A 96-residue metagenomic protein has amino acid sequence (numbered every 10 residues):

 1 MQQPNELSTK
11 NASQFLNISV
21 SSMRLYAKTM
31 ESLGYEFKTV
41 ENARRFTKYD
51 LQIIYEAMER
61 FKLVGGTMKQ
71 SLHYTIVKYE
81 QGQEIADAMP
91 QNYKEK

Functional and structural regions predicted by a protein language model:
M1-T29: Polyanion-binding surface elements
N5-E6, R45, G65: Residue at a beta-strand N-cap/secondary-structure junction
T29-M30, F61: The DNA-recognition helices of helix-turn-helix-type DNA-binding domains
E36-R60: Short helix-start
L51-A88: A short, Lys/Arg-enriched interface patch at domain edges and termini
A88-K96: Extended alpha-helical heptad-repeat/coiled-coil "stalk" and oligomerization rods
